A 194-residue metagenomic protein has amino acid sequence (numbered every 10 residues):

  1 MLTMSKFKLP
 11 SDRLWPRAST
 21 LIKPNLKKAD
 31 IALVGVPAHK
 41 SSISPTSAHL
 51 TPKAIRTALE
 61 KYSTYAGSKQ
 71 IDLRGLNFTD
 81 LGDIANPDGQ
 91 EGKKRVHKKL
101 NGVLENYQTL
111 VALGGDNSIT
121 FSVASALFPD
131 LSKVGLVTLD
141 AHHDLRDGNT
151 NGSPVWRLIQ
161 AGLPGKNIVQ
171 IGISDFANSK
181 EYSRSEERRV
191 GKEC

Functional and structural regions predicted by a protein language model:
L2-K192: Conserved alpha-helical scaffold segments that buttress catalytic/binding sites
